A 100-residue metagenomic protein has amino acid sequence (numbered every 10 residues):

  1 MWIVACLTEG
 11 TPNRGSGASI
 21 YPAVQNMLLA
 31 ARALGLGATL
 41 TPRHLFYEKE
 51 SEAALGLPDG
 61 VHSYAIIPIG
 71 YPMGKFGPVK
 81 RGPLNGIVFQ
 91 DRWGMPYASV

Functional and structural regions predicted by a protein language model:
M1-V100: Acidic, surface-exposed loops and disordered segments
